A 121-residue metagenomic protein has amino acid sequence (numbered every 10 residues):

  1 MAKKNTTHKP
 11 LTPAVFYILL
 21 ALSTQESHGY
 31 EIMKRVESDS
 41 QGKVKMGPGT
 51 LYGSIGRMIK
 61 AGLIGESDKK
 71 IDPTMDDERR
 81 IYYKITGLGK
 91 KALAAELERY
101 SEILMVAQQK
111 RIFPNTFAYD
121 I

Functional and structural regions predicted by a protein language model:
M1-H8: Short, Lys/Arg-enriched N-terminal segment that forms or immediately precedes the first helix of a structured domain
K9-T50: N-terminal helix-turn-helix DNA-binding core of bacterial DNA-binding proteins
L51-M58: Basic amphipathic alpha-helical segments that dock to polyanions
A61-D76: Beta-hairpin "wing" of winged helix-turn-helix
R79: Exposed loop/turn and edge beta-strand positions of beta-sandwich/beta-sheet ligand-binding modules
L88-I121: Amphipathic alpha-helical dimerization/coiled-coil segments that flank or bridge DNA-binding/regulatory modules
